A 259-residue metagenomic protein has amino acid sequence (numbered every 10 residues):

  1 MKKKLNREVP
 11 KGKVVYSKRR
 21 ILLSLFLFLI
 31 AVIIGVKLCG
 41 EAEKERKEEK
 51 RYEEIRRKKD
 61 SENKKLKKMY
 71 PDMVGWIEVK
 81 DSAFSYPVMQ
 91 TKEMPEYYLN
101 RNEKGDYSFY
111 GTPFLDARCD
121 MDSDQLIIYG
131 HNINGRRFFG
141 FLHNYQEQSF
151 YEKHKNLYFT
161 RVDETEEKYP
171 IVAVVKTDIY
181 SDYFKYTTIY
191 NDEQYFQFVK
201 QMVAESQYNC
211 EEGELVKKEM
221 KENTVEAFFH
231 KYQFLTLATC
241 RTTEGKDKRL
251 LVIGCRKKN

Functional and structural regions predicted by a protein language model:
M1-K18: N-terminal Lys/Arg-rich, disordered targeting/topogenic segments
R19-L29: Hydrophobic H-region at the start of alpha-helical membrane spans
A31-N259: Solvent-exposed, non-transmembrane regions of membrane-associated and secreted proteins
